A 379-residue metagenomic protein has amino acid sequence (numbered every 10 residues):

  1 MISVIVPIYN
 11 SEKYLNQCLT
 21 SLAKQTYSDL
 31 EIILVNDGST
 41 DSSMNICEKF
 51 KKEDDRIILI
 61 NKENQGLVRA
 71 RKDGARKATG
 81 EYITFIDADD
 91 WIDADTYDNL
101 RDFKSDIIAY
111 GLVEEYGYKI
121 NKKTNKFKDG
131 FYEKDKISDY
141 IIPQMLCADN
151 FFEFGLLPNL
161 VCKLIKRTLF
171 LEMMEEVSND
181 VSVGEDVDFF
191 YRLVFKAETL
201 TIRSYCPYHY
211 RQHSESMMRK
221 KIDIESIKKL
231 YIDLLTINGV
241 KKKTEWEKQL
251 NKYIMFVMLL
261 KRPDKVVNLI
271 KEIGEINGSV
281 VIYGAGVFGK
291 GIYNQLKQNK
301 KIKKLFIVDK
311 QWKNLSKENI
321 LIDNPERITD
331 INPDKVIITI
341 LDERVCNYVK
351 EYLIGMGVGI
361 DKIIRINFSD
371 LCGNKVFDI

Functional and structural regions predicted by a protein language model:
T20-D29: Short, acidic, metal-binding catalytic loop of nucleotide-sugar glycosyltransferases
S21, N36-N45, D87: A conserved acidic beta->alpha catalytic loop
D29-G38, I58-E63, A88: Short beta-strand/loop segment that forms part of the nucleotide-sugar
K62-A78: Glycine-rich, basic loop-to-helix element that forms the pyrophosphate-binding segment of sugar-nucleotide handling
I83: Short aromatic/hydrophobic "clamp" motif used to bind/position activated sugar donors
A88-G184, D188-L200, Y208-E225: Donor-binding/catalytic cores of nucleotide-activated saccharide and glycerol-phosphate transferases/polymerases
E198, Y205-H213, R219-T244, Y253-E272: Catalytic core of nucleotide-sugar-dependent glycosyltransferases
I254-I379: Hydrophobic, well-ordered beta-alpha structural blocks that scaffold small-molecule cofactor pockets
